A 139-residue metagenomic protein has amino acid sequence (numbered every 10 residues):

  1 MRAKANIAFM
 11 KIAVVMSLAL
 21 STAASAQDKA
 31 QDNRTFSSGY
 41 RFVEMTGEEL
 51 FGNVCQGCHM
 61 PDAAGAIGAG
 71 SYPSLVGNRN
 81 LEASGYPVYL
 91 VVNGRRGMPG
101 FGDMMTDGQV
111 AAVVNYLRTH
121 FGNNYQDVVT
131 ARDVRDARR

Functional and structural regions predicted by a protein language model:
R2-A13: Bacterial N-terminal signal peptides that target proteins for export
K11-S21: Bacterial N-terminal signal peptides
A24-L50, A66: Electrostatic cytochrome c docking/interface patches
D28-S38, D107-R139: Flexible coil segments in periplasmic/lumen-exposed cytochrome c-class electron-transfer proteins
V43, A83, P87, Q109-V110: Stable alpha-helical elements in mature extracytoplasmic
G47, F51-P61, V113: The canonical Cys-X-X-Cys-His
M60, A64-M104: Gly/Gly-Pro-rich "capping" loops immediately C-terminal to redox-active cysteine motifs in periplasmic/lumenal
